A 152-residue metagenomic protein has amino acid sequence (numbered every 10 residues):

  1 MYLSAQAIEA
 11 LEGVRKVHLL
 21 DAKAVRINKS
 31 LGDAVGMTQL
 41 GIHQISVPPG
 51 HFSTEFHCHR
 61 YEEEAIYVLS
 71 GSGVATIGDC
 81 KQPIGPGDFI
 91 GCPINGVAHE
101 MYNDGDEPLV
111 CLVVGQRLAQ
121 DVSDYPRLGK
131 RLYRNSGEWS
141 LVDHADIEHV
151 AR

Functional and structural regions predicted by a protein language model:
M1-Q39, D124-R152: A short, N-terminal "cap"/entry segment at the start of jelly-roll beta-barrel domains of the cupin/DSBH fold
V25-S30, H43-H59, I94-N95: Conserved short histidine dyad/triad with adjacent acidic residue
G36, I94-D121: Ligand-binding loop in jelly-roll beta-barrel domains
Q44-P48, C58-T76, V114-L118: Short, conserved beta-strand element in jelly-roll/cupin
D79-G96: Short acidic-glycine-tyrosine-enriched beta hairpin
